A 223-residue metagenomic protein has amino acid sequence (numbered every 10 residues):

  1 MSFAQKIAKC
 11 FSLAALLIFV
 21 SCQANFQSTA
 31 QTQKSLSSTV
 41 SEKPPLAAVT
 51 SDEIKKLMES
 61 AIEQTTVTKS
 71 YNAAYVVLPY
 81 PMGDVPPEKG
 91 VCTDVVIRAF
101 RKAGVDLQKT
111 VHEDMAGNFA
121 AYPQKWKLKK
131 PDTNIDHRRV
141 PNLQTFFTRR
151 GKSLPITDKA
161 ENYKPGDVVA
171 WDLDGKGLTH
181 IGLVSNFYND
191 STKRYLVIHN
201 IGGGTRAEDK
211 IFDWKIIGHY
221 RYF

Functional and structural regions predicted by a protein language model:
S2-F11: Bacterial N-terminal signal peptides that target proteins for export
I18-S21: C-terminal motif of bacterial Sec signal peptides marking the signal peptidase cleavage site
Q23-F26: Bacterial signal peptide processing site
E42-S51, L78-P87, K129-T133, L154-D158 (+2 more regions): Second-shell loop/turn segments in exported
A48-K56, G83-D94, H137, T157-A160 (+2 more regions): Soluble non-cytosolic domains of exported or imported proteins
E53-M58, A116-V197: ...with weaker cross-activation on analogous glycine-rich loops/strands in unrelated enzymes
N72-T93, D106-K130: Acidic helix-start/capping segments at beta-turn-to-alpha-helix junctions
T192-F223: Low-complexity, Gly/Ser/Thr/Pro-rich intrinsically disordered linker/tail segments
